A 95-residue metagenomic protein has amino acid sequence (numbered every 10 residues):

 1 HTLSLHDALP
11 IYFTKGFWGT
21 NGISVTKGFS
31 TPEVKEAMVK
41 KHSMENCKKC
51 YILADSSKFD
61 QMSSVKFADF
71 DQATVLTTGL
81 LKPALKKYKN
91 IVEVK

Functional and structural regions predicted by a protein language model:
S4-K95: Conserved phosphate- and dinucleotide-binding cores of soluble alpha/beta proteins, encompassing both enzyme active
